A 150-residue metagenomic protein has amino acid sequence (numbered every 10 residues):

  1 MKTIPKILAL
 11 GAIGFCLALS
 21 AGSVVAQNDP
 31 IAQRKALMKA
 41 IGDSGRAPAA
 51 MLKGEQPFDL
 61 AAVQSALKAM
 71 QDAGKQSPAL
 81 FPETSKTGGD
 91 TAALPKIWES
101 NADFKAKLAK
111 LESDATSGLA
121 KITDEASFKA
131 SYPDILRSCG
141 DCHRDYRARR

Functional and structural regions predicted by a protein language model:
M1, V25-N28: Absolute protein N-terminus
M1-A12: Bacterial N-terminal signal peptides that target proteins for export
C16, S20-S23: N-terminal signal peptide c-region/cleavage motif recognized by signal peptidases
Q27-L60, Q64-R150: Sequence context surrounding c-type heme c attachment/ligation sites in exported
